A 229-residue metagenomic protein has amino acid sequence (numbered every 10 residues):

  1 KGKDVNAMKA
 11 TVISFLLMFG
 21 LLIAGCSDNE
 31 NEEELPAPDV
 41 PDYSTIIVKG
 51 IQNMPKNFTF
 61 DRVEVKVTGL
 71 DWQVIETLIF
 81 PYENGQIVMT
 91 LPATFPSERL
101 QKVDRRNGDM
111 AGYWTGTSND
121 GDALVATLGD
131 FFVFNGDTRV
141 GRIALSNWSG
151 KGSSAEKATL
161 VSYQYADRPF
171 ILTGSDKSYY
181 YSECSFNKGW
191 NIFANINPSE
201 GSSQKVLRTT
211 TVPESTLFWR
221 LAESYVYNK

Functional and structural regions predicted by a protein language model:
K1-A24: Sec-dependent bacterial lipoprotein signal peptides
G20-I47: Bacterial Sec-dependent N-terminal signal peptides
S44-G50, V63, E76-P96: Glycine-centered loop-to-beta-strand initiation motif
M54-D71: Short, ordered, surface-exposed loop/turn motifs in non-cytosolic proteins
G69-E76, S175-S178: Short beta-strand and strand-turn-strand segments in soluble, beta-rich domains
T77-P81, F132, E183-C184: Short, exposed beta-strand/loop patches in secreted or surface proteins that constitute
T94-R168: Long, low-complexity intrinsically disordered regions in eukaryotic proteins
S154-K229: Extracytoplasmic cysteine-anchoring/structural motifs
